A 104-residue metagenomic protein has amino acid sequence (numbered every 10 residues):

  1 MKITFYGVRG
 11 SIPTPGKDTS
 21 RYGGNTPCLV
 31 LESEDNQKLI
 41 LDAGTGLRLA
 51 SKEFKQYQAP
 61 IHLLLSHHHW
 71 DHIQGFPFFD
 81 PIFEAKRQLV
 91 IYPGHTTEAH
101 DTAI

Functional and structural regions predicted by a protein language model:
M1-I104: Binuclear metal-dependent hydrolase catalytic cores
